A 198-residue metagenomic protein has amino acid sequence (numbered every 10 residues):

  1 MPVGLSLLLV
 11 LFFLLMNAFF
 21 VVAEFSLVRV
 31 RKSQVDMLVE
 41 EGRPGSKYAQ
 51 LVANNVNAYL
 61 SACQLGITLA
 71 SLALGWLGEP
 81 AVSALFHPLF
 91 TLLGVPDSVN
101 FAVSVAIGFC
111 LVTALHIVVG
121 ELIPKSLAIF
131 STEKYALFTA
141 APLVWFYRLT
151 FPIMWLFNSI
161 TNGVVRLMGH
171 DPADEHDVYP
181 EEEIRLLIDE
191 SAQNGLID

Functional and structural regions predicted by a protein language model:
M1-L196: Membrane-embedded alpha-helical segments of inner-membrane proteins
